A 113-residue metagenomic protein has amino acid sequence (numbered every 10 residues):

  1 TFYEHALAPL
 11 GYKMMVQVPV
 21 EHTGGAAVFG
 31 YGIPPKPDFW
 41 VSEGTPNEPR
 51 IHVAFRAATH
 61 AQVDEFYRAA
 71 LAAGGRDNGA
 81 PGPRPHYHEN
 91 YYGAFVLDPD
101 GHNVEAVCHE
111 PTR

Functional and structural regions predicted by a protein language model:
T1-K36: Core segments of cupin and vicinal oxygen chelate
K13-M15, F39-V41, D77-P81: A short linear hydrophobic-aromatic micro-motif
V18-P19, P81-G82, T112: Short loop/turn and capping residues at structural boundaries
H22-E65: Long, continuous compositionally biased terminal/linker segments
A54-P99: Vicinal oxygen chelate
P85-H86, H109-R113: A short acidic/small-residue loop/turn micro-motif
H102: Conserved Rossmann-like nucleotide-cofactor binding loop
E105-A106: Short glycine-/small-residue motifs
